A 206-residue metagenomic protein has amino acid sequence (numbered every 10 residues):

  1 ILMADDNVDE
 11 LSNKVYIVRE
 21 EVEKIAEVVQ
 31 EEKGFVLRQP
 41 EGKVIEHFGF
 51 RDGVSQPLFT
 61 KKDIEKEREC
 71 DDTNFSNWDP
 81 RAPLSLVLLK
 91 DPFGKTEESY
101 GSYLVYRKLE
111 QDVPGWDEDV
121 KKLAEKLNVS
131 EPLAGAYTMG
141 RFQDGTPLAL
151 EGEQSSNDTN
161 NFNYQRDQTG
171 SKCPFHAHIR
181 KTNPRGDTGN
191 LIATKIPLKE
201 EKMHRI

Functional and structural regions predicted by a protein language model:
L2-I206: Long, histidine/aromatic-enriched segments associated with O2/redox biology
